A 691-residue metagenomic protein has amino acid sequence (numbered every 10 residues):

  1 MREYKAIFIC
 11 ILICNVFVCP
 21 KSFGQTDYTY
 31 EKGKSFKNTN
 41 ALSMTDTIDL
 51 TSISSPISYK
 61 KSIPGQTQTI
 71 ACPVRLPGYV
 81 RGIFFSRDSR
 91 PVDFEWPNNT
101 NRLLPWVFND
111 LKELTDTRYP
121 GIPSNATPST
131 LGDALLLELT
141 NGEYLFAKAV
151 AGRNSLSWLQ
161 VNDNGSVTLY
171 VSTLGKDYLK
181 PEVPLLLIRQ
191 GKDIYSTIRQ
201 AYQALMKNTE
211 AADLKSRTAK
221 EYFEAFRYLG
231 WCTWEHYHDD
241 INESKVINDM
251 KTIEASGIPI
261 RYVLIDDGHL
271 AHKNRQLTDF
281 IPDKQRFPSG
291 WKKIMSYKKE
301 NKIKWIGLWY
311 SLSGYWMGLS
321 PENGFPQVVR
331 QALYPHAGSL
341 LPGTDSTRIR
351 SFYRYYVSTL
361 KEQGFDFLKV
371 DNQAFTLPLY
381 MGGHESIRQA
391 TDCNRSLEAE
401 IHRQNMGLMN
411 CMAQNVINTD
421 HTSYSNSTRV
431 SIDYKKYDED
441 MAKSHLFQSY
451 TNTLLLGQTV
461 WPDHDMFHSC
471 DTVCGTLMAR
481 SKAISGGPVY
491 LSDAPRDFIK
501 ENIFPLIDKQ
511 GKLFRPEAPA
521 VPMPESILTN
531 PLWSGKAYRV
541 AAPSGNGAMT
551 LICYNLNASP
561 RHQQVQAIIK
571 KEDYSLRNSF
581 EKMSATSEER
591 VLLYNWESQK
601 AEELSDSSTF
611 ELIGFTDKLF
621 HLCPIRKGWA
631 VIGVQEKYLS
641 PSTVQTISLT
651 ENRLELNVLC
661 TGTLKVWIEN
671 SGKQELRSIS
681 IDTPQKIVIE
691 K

Functional and structural regions predicted by a protein language model:
M1-T26: Bacterial Sec-dependent N-terminal signal peptides
T26-K207: N-terminal accessory beta-strand-rich subdomains and adjacent acidic, glycine-rich linkers that precede catalytic cores
E224-I387: Aromatic-lined carbohydrate-binding/catalytic grooves of carbohydrate-active enzymes
L229, P505, L513, P519-A520 (+2 more regions): Short helix/strand-capping turn motifs
Y237-I241, L270-N274, S313-L319, F375-L379 (+8 more regions): Flexible loop/turn segments at secondary-structure boundaries
W316-K361, R395-N502, E517-T529: Glycan-recognition surfaces
K482-S485, Y490, T529-E589, L619-R626 (+1 more regions): Carbohydrate-binding surface patches
L604-T643, L664-V666, E675-K691: C-terminal beta-strand-rich structural cap/linker in extracellular carbohydrate-active enzymes
